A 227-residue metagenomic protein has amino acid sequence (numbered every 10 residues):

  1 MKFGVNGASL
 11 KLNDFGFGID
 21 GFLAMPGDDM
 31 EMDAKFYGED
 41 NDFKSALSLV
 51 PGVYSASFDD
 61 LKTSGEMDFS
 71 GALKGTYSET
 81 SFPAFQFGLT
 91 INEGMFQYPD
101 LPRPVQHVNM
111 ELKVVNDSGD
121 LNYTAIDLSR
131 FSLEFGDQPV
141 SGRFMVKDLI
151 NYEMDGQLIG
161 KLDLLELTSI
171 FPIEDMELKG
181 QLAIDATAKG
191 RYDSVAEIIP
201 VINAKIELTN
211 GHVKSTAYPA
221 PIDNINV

Functional and structural regions predicted by a protein language model:
M1-D28, K35-A46, T63-S78, F87-N151 (+3 more regions): Hydrophobic lipid-interacting interfaces of membrane-associated proteins
P51-G52: Short beta-strand and strand-turn-strand segments in soluble, beta-rich domains
S55-D59, F96-Q97, F171-D175: Extracellular loop and loop/strand-boundary signature of outer-membrane beta-barrel proteins
D59-T63, D175-E177, V195: Short, solvent-exposed beta-strand/turn "edge" segments of beta-rich domains on protein surfaces
